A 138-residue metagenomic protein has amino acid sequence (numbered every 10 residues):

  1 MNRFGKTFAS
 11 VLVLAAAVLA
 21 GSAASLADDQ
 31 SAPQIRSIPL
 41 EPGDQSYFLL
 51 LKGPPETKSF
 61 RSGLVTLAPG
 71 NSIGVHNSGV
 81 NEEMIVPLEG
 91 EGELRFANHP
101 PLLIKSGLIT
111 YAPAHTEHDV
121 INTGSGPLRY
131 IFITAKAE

Functional and structural regions predicted by a protein language model:
F4-T7, A17-R61, A68-P69, G74-V75 (+3 more regions): A short, N-terminal "cap"/entry segment at the start of jelly-roll beta-barrel domains of the cupin/DSBH fold
L51-K52, A68, L88, R95 (+4 more regions): Residue-level detector of conserved, well-ordered beta-strand and adjacent loop positions that form binding/recognition
P55-E56, V80, H99, S125-G126 (+1 more regions): Short strand-connecting beta-turns/loops that link adjacent beta-strands
S59-S62, G79-E82, H115: Extracytoplasmic
L64, N77, F96-N98, N122 (+1 more regions): Residue-level recognition of conserved beta-strand positions in structured domain cores
S72, E82-K105, T116: A short beta-strand-loop-beta hairpin characteristic of the jelly-roll/cupin
A114-E138: Ligand-binding loop in jelly-roll beta-barrel domains
